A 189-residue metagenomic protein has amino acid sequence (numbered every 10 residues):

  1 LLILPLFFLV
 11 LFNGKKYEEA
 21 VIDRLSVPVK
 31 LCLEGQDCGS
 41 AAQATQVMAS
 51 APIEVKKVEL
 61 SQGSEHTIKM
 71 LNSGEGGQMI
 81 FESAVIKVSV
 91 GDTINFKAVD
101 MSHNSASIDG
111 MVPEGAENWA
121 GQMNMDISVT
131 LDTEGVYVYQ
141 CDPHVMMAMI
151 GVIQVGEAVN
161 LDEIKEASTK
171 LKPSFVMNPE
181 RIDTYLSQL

Functional and structural regions predicted by a protein language model:
L1-L2, E18: N-terminal hydrophobic targeting signals that begin at the initiator methionine
L2-L11, R24, P28, E34-Q36: Sec-dependent N-terminal signal peptides
L11-N13, G135: Intrinsically disordered low-complexity regions specifically enriched for long asparagine
N13, Y17-E19: Extreme N-termini of proteins with methionine-enriched Sec-type signal peptides or N-terminal signal-anchor
L25, C32, C38-L189: Extracytoplasmic copper-binding redox domains, predominantly the cupredoxin/blue-copper superfamily
